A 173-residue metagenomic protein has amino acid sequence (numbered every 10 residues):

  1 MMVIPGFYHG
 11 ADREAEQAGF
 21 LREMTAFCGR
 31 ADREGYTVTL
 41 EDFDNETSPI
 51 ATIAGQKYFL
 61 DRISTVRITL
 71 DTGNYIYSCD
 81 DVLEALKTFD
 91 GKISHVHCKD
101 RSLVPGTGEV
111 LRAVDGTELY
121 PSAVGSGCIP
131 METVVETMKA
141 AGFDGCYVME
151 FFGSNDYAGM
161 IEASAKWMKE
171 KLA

Functional and structural regions predicted by a protein language model:
M1-I68: Active-site acidic/histidine proton-transfer and metal-coordination neighborhood in alpha/beta enzyme cores
Y8, N45, N74, G153-S154: Solvent-exposed loop/turn segments at secondary-structure junctions within structured extracellular/periplasmic domains
T25, I50-T69, I76-A173: Histidine-acidic metal/acid-base catalytic patches
